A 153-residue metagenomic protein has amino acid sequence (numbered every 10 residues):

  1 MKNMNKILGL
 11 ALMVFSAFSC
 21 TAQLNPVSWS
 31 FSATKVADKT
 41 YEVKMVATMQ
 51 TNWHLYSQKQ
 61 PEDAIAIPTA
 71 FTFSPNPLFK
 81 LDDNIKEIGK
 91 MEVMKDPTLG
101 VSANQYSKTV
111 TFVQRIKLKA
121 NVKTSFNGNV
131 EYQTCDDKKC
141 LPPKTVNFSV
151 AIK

Functional and structural regions predicted by a protein language model:
M1-N25: Bacterial Sec-dependent N-terminal signal peptides
T21-K153: Extracellular/lumen-exposed scaffold segments
